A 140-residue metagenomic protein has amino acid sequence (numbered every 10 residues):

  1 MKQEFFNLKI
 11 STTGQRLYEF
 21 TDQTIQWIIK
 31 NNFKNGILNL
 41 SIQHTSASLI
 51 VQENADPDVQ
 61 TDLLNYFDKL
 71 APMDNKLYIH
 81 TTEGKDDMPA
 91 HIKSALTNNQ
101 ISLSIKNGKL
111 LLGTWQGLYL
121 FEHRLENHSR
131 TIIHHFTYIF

Functional and structural regions predicted by a protein language model:
M1-F140: Active-site histidine-anchored catalytic micro-motif
